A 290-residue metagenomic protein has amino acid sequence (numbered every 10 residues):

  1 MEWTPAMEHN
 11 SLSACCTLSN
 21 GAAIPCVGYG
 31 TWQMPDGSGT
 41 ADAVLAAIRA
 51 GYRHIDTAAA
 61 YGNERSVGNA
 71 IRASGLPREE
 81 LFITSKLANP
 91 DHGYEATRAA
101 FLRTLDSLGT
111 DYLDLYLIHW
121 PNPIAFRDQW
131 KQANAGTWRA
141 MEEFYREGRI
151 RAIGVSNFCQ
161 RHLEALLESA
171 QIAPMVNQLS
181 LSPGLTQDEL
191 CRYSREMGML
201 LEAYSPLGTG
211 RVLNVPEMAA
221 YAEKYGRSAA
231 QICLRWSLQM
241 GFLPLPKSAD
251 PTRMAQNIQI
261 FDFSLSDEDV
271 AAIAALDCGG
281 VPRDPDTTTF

Functional and structural regions predicted by a protein language model:
E2-L81, G136, A140, G208 (+2 more regions): N-terminal binding-site loop/beta-alpha segment at the start of enzyme catalytic domains that lines or forms
L18-S19, G68-R78, L105-T110, L167-A170 (+1 more regions): Acidic (Asp/Glu)-rich catalytic clusters
V27-S38, L87-Y94, A125-W130: Active-site mouth loops of central-metabolism enzymes
P35-A47, G93-L108, R161-E164, L185-T186: Short, acidic/polar
D36, N122-F290: Beta/alpha (TIM)-barrel catalytic core signal, keyed to glycine-rich beta->alpha loops juxtaposed to Asp/Glu that bind
H54, Y112-L115, A152, V176: Residues at the N-termini of beta-strands
R78-D91, L115-P121, L181: A short, structured active-site edge motif that brings together acidic residues
T97-I118, E143-E147: CE4/NodB-like, metal-dependent polysaccharide N-deacetylase domain that modifies extracellular/periplasmic N-acetylated
